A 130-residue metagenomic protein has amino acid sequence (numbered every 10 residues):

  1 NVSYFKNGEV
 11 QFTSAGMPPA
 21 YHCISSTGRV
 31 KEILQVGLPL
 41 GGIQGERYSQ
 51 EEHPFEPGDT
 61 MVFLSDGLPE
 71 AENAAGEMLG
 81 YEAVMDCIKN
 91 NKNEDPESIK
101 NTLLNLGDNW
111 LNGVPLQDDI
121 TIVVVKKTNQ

Functional and structural regions predicted by a protein language model:
N1-Q130: Conserved subregion of the PPM/PP2C metallophosphatase catalytic domain
